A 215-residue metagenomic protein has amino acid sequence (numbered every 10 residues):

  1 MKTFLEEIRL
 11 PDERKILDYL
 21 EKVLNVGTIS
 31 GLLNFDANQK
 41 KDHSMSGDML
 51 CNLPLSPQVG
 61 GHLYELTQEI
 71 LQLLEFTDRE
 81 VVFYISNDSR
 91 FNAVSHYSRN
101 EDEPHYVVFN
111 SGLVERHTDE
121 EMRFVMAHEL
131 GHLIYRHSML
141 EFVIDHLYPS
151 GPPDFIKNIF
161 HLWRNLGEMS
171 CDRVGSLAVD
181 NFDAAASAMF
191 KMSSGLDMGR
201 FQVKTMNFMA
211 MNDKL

Functional and structural regions predicted by a protein language model:
M1-S98, L196: Hydrophobic or amphipathic, alpha-helical segments that drive membrane association/targeting
N38-K40, Y97-N100, L147-P149, V203-M206: Short, flexible, mixed-charge acidic loops at enzyme active sites
M45, Q58-Y64, I70-D78, F155-K214: Short helix/loop segments within enzyme catalytic domains that coordinate or immediately flank catalytic cofactors
Q58, V108-F124, I159-N165: Short pre-active-site segment immediately N-terminal to the catalytic Zn-binding motif
T67, F109, H128, C171: Divalent metal-coordination and catalytic microenvironments
V81-Y84, D88-D119, R136: Active-site scaffold of zinc-dependent metalloenzymes
E103-H105, I144-P153: Short, conserved phosphate-binding/catalytic loop or strand-edge motifs used in phosphoryl-/nucleotidyl-transfer
E129-H146: Catalytic Zn2+-binding segment of zinc metalloproteases
